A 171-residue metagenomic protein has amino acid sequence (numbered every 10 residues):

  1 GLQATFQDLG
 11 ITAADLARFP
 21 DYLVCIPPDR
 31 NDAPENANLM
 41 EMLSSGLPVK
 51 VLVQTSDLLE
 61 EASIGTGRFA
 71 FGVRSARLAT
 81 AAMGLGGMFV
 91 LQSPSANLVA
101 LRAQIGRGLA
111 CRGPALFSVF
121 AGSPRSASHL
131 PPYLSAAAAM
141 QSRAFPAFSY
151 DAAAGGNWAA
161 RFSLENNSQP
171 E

Functional and structural regions predicted by a protein language model:
G1-G65, A76, T80, F89-A103: Thiamine diphosphate
L2-Q3, I11, A62-T80, P132-D151: Acidic, Ser/Thr-rich peripheral helices and adjacent loops at domain boundaries
F6, F19, F69-F71, F89 (+3 more regions): Phenylalanine-focused residue identity feature
I64-A70, F89-S95, L134, G155-N166: Noncatalytic linker/hinge segments flanking ATPase motor cores
R107-E171: Glycine/aspartate-rich loop-and-adjacent alpha/beta segment that forms the canonical ThDP
